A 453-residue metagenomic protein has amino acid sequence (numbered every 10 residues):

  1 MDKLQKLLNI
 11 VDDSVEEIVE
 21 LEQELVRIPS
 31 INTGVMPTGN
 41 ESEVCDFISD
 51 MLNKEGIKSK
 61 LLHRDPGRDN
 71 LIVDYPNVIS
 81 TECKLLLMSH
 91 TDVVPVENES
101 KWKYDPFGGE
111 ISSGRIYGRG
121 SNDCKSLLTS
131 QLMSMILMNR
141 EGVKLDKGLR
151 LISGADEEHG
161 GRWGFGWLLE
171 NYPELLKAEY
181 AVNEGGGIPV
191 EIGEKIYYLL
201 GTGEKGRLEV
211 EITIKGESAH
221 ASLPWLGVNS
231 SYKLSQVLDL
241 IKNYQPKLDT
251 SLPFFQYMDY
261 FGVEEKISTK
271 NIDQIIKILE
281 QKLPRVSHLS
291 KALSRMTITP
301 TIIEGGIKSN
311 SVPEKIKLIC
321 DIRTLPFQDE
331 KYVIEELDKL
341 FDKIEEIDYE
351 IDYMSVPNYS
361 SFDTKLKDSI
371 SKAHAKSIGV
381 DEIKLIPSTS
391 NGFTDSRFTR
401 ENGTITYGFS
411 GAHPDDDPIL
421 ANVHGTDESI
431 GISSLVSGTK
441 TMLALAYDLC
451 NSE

Functional and structural regions predicted by a protein language model:
D2-E99, K315-I319, Y332-I334: N-terminal helical capping/dimerization or prosegment-like subdomains of hydrolases acting on amide or phosphate bonds
V15, K101, V143-K144, G201-R207 (+3 more regions): Short glycine/proline-enriched loop/turn "hinge" motifs that connect secondary-structure elements and lie
I48-L52, I57, D74, S80-E82 (+7 more regions): An extended, acidic, His-containing surface patch that forms the Zn2+-binding/catalytic region of metallohydrolases
R68, Y104, D146, L176-K177 (+3 more regions): Short, solvent-exposed loop/turn segments at the edges of secondary structure
T81-R150: Active-site metal-coordination/substrate-binding segment of hydrolases, especially metallo-dependent peptidases
T91-D92, I241-Q245, D338-E346: A common structural junction motif
V143-S230: Histidine/acidic-residue-rich, glycine-tolerant segments that coordinate divalent metal ions
